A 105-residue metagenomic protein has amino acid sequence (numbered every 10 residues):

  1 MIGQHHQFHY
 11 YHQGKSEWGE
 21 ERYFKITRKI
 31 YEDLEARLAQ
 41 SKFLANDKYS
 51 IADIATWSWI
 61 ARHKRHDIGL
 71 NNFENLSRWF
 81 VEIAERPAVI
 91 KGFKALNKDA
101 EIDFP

Functional and structural regions predicted by a protein language model:
M1-S41, K64-H66, F104: Conserved C-terminal alpha-helical bundle
I2-H6, L44-G69, F80-I83: GST superfamily/GST-like fold recognition
Q7, Y11, E85, K98-D99: Residue-level marker of structural boundaries
L34, D53, I83-V89: Residue-level signal for nonpolar/aromatic packing positions in well-ordered secondary structure
A36-K48, A88-G92: Surface-exposed helix-capping loop/turn segments at secondary-structure junctions
N71-N75: Alpha-helix N-cap and coil->helix boundary residues
I90-P105: Terminal-tail/helix-coil boundary detector
